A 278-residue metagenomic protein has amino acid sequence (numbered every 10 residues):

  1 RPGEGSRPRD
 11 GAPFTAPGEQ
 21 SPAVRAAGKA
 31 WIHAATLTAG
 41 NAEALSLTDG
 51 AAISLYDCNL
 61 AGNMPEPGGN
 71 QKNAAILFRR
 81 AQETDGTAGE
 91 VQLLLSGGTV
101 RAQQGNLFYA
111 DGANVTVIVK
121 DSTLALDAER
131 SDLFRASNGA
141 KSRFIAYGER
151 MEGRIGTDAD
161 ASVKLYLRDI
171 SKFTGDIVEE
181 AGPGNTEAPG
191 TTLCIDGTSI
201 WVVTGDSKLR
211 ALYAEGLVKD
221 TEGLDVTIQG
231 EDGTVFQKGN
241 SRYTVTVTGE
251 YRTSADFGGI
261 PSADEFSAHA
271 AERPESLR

Functional and structural regions predicted by a protein language model:
R1-E4, G18-A27, G40-G50, N63-A75 (+7 more regions): Short glycine/acidic-rich loop motifs that flank beta-strands on beta-rich extracellular proteins
G5-A12, A30-A34, A52-D57, E90-G97 (+7 more regions): All-beta strand scaffolds that present successive hydrophobic residues in beta-strands
P17-G18, I32: Exposed acidic/polar residues on beta-strands and adjacent loops within beta-sheet cores, strongest in beta-propeller
L37: Active-site-proximal, acidic helix/loop segment immediately C-terminal to a metal-coordinating Asp/Glu
L47-D49, P65-G68, V100-R101, L124 (+3 more regions): Intrinsically disordered, low-complexity terminal regions
I53-Y56, G69-A136, K141-S142: Long, acidic/serine-threonine-rich intrinsically disordered regions with weak helical/coil propensity that act as
L94, L107-N114, I118-K120, S131-R135 (+6 more regions): Domain-scale activation on soluble regions of proteins
N138-T253: Extracellular beta-solenoid/beta-roll
